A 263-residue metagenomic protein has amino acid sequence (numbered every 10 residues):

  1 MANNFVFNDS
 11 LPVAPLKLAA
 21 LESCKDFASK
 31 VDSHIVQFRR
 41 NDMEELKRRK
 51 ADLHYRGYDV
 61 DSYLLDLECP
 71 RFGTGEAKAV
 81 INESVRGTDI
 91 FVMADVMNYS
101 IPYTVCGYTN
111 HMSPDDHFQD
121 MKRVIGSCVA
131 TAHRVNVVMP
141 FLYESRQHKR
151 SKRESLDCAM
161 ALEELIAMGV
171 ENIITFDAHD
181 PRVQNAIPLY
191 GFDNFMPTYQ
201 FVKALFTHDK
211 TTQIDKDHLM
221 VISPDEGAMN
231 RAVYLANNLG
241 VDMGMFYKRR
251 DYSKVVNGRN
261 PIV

Functional and structural regions predicted by a protein language model:
M1-V263: PRPP-associated nucleotide enzymes
